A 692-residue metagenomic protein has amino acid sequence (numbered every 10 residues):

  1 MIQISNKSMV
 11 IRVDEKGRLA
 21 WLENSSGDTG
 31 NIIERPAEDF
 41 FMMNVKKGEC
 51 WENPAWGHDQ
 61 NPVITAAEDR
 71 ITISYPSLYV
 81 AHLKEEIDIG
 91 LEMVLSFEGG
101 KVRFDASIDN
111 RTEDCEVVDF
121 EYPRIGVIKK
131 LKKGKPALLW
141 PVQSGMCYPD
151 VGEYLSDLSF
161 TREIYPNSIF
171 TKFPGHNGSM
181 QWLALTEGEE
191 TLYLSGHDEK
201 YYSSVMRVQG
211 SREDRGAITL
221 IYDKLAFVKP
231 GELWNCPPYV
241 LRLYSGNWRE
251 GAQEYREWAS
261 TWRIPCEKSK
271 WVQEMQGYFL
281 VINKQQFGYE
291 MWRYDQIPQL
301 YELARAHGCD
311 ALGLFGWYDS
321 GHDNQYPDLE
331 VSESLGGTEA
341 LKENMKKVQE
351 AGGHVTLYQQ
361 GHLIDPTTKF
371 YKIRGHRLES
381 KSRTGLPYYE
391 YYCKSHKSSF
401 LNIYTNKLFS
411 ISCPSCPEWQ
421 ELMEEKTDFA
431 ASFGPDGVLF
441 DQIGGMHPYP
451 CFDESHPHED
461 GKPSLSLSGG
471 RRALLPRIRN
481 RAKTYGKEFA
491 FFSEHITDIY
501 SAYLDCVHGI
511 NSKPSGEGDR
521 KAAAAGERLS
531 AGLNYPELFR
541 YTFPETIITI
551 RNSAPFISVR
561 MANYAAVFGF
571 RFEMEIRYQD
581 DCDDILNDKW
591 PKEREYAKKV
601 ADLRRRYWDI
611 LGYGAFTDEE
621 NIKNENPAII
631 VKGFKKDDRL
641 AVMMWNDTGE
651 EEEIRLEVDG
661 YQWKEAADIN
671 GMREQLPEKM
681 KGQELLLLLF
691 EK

Functional and structural regions predicted by a protein language model:
Q3-S5, L78, E98, P166-W271 (+3 more regions): Beta-strand-rich recognition/accessory modules
M9, L22, D28-L91, F97-M206 (+1 more regions): Polysaccharide-binding surfaces and accessory modules of carbohydrate-active proteins
L22, E232-C236, G470-N670, G682-F690: Active-site-proximal substrate-binding groove within the catalytic cores of carbohydrate-active enzymes
R242-D323: An acidic-aromatic substrate-binding cleft motif
Q276-Y294, N324-T338, I403-E424, H456-R471: The substrate-binding groove and active-site-proximal loops of carbohydrate-active enzymes, especially glycoside
G288-W292, A340, H354-F433, A522-E527: Active-site-adjacent "subsite" loops/lids of carbohydrate-active enzymes
Y326-S334, L363-K397, P450-E459, S501 (+1 more regions): Aromatic- and acidic-residue-enriched segments that line the glycan-binding/catalytic groove of carbohydrate-active
S410-C506, I510, P514-A524: Active-site neighborhood of glycoside hydrolase catalytic domains
